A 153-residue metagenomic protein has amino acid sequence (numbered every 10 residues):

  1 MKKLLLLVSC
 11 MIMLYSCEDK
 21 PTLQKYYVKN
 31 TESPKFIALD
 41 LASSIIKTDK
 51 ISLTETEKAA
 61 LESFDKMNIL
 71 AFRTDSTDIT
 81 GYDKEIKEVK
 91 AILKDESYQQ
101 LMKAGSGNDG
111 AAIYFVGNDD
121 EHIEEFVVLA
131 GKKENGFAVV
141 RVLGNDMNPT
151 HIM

Functional and structural regions predicted by a protein language model:
M1-L4: Positively charged n-region of N-terminal signal peptides that target proteins for export
L6-V8: Sec-dependent N-terminal signal peptides
M13-S16: C-terminal motif of bacterial Sec signal peptides marking the signal peptidase cleavage site
E18-V28, K94-S97, G105-G107, G136: Contiguous interface-forming segments/domains that mediate binding rather than catalysis
K20, I86, P149-I152: Alpha-helix initiation and N-capping motif
L23-V89: Early exported N-terminus immediately downstream of N-terminal targeting peptides
S76-I79, D83-G110: Function-determining sites in protein domains
G105-M153: Extracytoplasmic electrostatic interaction patches
